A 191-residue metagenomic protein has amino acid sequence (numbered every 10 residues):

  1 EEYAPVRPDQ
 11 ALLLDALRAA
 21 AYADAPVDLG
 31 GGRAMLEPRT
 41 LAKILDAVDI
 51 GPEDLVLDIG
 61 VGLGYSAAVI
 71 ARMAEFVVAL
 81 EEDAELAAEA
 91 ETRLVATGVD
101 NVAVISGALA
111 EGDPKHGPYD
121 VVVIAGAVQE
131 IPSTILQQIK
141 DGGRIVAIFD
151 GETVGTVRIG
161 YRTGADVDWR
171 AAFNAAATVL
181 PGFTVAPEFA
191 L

Functional and structural regions predicted by a protein language model:
E1-L57, Y65-A68, M73, L86-A96 (+2 more regions): Class I SAM-dependent transferase core
D49-V167: Conserved nucleotide-cofactor-binding alpha/beta core module
V185-L191: Positively charged
